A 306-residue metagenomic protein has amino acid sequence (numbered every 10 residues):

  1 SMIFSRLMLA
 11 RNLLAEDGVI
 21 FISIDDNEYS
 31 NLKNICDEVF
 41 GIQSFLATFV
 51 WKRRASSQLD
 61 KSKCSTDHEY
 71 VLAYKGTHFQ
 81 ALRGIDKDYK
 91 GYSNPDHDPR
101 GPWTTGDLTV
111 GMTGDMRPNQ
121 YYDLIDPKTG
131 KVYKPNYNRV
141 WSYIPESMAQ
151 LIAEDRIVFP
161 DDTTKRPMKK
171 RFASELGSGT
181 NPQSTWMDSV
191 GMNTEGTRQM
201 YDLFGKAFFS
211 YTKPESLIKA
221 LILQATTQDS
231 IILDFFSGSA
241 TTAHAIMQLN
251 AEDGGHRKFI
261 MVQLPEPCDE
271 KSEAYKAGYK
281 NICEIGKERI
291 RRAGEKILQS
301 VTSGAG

Functional and structural regions predicted by a protein language model:
S1-I231, D253-H256, L264-D269: Class I S-adenosyl-L-methionine
I3, T242, G286: Aromatic/hydrophobic pocket-lining residues that form the small-molecule binding cavity in soluble enzyme cores
L9, A220-Q224, A245, L249 (+1 more regions): A generic secondary-structure signal
S230-L249: A phosphate-binding catalytic loop at a beta-strand-loop-alpha-helix junction that coordinates phosphoryl groups
Q248-G306: PRPP-dependent phosphoribosyltransferase catalytic core
